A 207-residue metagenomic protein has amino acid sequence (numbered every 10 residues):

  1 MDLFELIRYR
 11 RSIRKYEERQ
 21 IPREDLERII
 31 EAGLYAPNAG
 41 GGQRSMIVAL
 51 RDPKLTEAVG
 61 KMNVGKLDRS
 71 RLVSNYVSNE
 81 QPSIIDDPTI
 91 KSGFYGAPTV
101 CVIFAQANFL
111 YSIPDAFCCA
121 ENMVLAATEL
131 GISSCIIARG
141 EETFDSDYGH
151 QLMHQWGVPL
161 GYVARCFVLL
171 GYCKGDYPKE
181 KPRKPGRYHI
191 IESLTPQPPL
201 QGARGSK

Functional and structural regions predicted by a protein language model:
D2-R19: Generic N-terminal amphipathic, Lys/Arg-enriched alpha-helix
I7, I29-G33, V168: Short alpha-helical scaffolding segments that buttress acidic/His motifs in well-ordered protein cores
Y9-I13, D87-P88, V158-P199, K207: C-terminal helix-cap and adjacent tail motif
Y16, F109-I113, Y177: A generic structural signal for short coil/turn motifs at secondary-structure boundaries
I29, G33, C101, Q106-L152: Small-aliphatic-rich amphipathic alpha-helix that forms the alpha element of a beta-alpha
P37-G42: Glycine-rich phosphate/pyrophosphate-binding beta-alpha loops
Q43-A116: Glycine/small-residue-rich phosphate/adenosyl-binding loop
